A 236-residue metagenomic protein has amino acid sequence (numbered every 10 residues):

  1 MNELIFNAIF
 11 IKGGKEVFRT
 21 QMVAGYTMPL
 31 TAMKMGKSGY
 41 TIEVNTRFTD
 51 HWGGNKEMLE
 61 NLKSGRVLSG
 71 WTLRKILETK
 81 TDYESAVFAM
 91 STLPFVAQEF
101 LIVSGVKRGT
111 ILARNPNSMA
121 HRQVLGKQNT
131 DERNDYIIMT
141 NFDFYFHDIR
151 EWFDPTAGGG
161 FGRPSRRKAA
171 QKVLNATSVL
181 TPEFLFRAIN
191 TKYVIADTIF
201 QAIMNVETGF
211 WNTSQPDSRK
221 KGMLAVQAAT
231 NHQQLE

Functional and structural regions predicted by a protein language model:
M1-G70, V96-Q98: A contiguous strand-loop segment
L77-E236: C-terminus-biased signal that marks the final domain/tail of proteins
